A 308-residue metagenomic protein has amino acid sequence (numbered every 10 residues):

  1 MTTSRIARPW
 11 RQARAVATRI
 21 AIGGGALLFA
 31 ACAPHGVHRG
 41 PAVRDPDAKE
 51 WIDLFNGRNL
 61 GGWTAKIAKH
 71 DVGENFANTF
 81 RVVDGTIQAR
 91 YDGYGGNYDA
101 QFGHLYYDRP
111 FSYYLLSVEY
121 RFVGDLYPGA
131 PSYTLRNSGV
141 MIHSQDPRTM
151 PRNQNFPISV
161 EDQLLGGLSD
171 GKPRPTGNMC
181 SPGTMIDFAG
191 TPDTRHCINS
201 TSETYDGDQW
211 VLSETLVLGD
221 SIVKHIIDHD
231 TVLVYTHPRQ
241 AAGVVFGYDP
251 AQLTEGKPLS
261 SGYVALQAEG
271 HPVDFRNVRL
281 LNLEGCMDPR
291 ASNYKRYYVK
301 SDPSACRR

Functional and structural regions predicted by a protein language model:
M1-A15: N-terminal secretory signal peptides that target proteins for export/translocation
T3-S4, R19, H237: N-terminal compositionally biased, intrinsically disordered segments and leader/signal-like regions
R5-A7, G23-G25, E50, N56: Terminal low-complexity, poorly structured segments
R14-G25: Sec-dependent signal peptide hydrophobic core
G25-A26, V299: Residue-level signal for mature regions of secreted extracellular proteins and peptides
A30-A31: C-terminal motif of bacterial Sec signal peptides marking the signal peptidase cleavage site
P34-V299: Carbohydrate-interacting regions of secretory-pathway proteins
K300-R308: Short, disulfide-bonded extracellular cysteine-rich repeat modules
